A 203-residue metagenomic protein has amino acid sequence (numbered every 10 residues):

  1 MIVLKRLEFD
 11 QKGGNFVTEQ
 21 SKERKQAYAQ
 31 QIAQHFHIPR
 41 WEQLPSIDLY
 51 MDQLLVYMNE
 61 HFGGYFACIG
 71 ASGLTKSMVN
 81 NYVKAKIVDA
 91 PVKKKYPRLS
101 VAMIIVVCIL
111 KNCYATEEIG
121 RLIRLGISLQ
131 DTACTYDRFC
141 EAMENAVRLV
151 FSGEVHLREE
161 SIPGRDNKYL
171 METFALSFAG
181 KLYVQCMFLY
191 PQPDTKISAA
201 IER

Functional and structural regions predicted by a protein language model:
M1, E19-K22, Q26, D48 (+5 more regions): Low-complexity, intrinsically disordered regions enriched in charged/polar residues
M1-T18, K196-R203: N-terminal intrinsically disordered, low-complexity, charged/polar
L4, Q30, Q34, M143 (+1 more regions): Intrinsic disorder/low-complexity segments
L7-I127: Basic helix-turn-helix/winged-helix DNA-binding cores and closely related short helical interaction motifs
L122-R203: Intrinsically disordered, low-complexity, charge-dense segments enriched in Lys/Arg and Glu/Asp interspersed
